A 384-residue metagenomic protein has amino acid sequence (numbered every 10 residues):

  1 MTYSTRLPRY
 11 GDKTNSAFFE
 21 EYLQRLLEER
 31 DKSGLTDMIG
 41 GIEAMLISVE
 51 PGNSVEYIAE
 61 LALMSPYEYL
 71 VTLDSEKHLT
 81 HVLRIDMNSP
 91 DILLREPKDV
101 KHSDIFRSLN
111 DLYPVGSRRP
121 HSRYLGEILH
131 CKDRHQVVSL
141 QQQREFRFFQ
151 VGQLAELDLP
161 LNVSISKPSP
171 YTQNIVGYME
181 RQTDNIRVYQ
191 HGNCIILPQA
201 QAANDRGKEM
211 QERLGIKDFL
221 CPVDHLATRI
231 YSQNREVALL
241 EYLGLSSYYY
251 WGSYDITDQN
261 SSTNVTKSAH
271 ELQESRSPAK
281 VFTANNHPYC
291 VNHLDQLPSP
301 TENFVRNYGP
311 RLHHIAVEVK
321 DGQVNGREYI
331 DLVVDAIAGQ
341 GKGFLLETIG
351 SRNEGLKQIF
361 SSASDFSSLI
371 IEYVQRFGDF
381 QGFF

Functional and structural regions predicted by a protein language model:
T2-M38, Y69-D74, L83-E96, V100 (+6 more regions): Vicinal oxygen chelate
I39-I47, I92, S122-G126, V223-A227 (+3 more regions): Short, structured motif recognition centered on aromatic/hydrophobic residues
E50-S54, C131-Q136, S232-N234, V319-R327: Helix N-cap motif at beta-to-alpha junctions
G52-E68, L140-R144, Q233-W251, L332-Q340: Amphipathic alpha-helical segments
H78-T80: Short, amphipathic alpha-helical interface elements at domain boundaries that mediate macromolecular binding
K101-H102, R123: Short, low-complexity Pro/Thr/Gly
E180, I230-S232: Short, structured patches in soluble enzyme cores that scaffold and shape functional sites
Y249-N307, L312-V317: Long, well-ordered mid-to-C-terminal structural blocks that present hydrophobic/aromatic surfaces
